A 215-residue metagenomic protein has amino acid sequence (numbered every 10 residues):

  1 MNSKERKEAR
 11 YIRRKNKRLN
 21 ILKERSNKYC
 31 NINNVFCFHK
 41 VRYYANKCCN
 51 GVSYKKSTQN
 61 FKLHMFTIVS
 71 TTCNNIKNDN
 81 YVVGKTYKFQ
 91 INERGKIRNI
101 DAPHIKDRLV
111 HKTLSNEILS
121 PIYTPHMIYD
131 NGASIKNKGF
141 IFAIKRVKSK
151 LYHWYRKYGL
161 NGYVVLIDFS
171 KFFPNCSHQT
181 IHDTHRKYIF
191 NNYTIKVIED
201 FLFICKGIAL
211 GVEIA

Functional and structural regions predicted by a protein language model:
M1-S70: Non-catalytic, polymerase-adjacent accessory regions of viral genome-replication enzymes
R25-I32, S115-I167, K171-P174: Active-site-proximal segment of RNA-dependent polymerases
V41, N74-K96, L109, I195-C205: Reverse-transcriptase-like RNA-dependent polymerase core
K47-Q59, I91-D101, I128-D130: Glycine-/proline-rich flexible loop or hinge segments
S57-N60, V83-I91, P125-N131, G159-L166 (+1 more regions): Short coil/turn segments at secondary-structure boundaries
I97-I128, G207-A215: Conserved pre-motif C helix in the palm subdomain of viral-like polymerases
K150, Y155-A215: Conserved polymerase palm-domain catalytic core
